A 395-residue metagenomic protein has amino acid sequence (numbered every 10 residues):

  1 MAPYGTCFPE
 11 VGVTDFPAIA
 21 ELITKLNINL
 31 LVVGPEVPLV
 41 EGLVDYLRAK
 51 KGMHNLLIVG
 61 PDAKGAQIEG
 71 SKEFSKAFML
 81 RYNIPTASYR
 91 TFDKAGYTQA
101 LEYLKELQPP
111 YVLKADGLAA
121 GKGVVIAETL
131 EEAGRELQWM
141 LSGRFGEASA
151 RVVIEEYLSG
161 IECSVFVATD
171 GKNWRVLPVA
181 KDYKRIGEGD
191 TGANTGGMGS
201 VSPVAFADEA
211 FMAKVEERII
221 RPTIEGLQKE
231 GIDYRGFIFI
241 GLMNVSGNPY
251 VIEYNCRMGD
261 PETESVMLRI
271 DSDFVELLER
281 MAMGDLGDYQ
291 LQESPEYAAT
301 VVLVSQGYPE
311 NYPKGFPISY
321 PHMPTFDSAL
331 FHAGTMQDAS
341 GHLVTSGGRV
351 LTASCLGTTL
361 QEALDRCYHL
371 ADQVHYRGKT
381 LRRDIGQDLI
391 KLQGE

Functional and structural regions predicted by a protein language model:
M1-P61: ATP-binding N-terminal substructure of ATP-dependent carboxylate-amine bond-forming enzymes
I23, T335-S340, V344-E395: Generic C-terminus detector
E36-P38, G117-L118, Q306-G307: Short glycine-rich anion-binding loops that position phosphate/pyrophosphate groups of nucleotides and phosphorylated
M53-G123: A conserved helix-loop-beta module that forms one wall/lid of the active-site cleft in ATP-utilizing catalytic domains
G121-G123, A299, G347-T352: Short amphipathic alpha-helical segments
G123-T263: Internal nucleotide-binding/catalytic subdomain
E216-I238, N255-D327, D338: Active-site "cap" helix and flanking loop/linker of ATP-utilizing ligase/carboxylase catalytic domains
